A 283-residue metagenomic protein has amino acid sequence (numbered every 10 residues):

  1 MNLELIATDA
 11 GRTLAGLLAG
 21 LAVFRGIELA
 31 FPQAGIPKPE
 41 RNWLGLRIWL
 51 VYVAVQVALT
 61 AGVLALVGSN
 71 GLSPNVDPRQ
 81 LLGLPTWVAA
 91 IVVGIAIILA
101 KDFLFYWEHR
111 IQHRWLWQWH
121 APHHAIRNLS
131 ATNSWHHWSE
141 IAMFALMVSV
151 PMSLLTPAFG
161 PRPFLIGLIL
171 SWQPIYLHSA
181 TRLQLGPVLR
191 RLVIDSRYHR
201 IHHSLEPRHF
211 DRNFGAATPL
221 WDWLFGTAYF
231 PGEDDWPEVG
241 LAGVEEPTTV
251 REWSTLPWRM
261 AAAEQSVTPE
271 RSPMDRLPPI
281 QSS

Functional and structural regions predicted by a protein language model:
M1-A10: Short, strongly hydrophobic alpha-helical membrane anchors
D9-D77, L82-Y106: Specific transmembrane helices
P37, R41, G45, L82 (+6 more regions): Coil-to-alpha-helix initiation sites in intrinsically disordered, low-complexity, charged segments
L46, A216-T227, L256-Q265: A transmembrane-helix-recognition feature enriched in membrane-embedded lipid enzymes and envelope glyco-/phospholipid
V51-L59, W87-E238: Membrane-embedded catalytic scaffold of the fatty acid hydroxylase/desaturase
N75, W87, F230, V244-P247: Intrinsically disordered, low-complexity, compositionally biased regions/tails
D77, T227-Y229, V250-T255: Short, charged low-complexity intrinsically disordered segments located at boundaries of structured domains
W236-S283: A membrane-cytosol interface segment of integral membrane proteins
